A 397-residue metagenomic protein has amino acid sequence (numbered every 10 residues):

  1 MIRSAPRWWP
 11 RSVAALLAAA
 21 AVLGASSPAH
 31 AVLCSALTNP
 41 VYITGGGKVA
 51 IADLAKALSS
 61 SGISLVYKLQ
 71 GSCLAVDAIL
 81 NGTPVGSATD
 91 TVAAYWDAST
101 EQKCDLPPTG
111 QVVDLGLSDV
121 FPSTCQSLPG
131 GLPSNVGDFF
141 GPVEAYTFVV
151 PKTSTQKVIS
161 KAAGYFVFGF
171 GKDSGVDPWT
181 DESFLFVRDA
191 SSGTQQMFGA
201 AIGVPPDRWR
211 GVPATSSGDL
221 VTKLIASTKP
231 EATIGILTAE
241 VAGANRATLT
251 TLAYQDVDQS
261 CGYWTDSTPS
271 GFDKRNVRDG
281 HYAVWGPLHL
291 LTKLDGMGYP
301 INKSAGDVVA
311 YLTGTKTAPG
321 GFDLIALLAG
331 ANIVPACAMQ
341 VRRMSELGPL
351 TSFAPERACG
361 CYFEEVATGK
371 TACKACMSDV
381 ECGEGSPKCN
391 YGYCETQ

Functional and structural regions predicted by a protein language model:
M1-W9: N-terminal secretory signal peptides that target proteins for export/translocation
A5, L23, D207-R208: Residue-level detector of alpha-helical hydrophobic segments embedded in or interacting with membranes
W9-L16: Sec-dependent signal peptide recognition, specifically the positively charged N-region followed immediately by
A18-A19, A29: Cleavable N-terminal signal peptides
A31-Q397: Flexible loop/hinge segments at secondary-structure junctions
